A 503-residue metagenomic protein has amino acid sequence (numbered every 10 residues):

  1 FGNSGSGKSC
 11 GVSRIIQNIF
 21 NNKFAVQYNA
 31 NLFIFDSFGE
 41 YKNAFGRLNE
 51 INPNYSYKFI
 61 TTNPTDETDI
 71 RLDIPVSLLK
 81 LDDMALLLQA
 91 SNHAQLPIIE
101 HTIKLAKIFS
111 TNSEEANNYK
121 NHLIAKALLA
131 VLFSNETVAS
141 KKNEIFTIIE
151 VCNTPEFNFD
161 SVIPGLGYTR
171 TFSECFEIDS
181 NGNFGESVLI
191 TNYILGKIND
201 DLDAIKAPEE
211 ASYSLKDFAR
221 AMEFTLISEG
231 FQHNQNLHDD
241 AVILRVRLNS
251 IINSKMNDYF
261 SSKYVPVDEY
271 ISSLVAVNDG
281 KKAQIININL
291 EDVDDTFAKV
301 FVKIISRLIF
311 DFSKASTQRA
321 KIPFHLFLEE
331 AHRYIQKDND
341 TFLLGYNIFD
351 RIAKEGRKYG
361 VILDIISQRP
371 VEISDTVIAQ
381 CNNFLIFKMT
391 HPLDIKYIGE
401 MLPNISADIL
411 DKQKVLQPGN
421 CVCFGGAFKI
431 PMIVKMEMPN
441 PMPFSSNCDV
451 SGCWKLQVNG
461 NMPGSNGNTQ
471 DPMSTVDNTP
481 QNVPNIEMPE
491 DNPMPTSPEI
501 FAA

Functional and structural regions predicted by a protein language model:
F1-N3, C10, I15, F24-A25 (+6 more regions): Basic- and hydrophobic-enriched, low-structure N-terminal and domain-boundary segments that flank ATP-binding catalytic
F1-P64, I74, D375, C423 (+3 more regions): Glycine-rich phosphate-binding loop of nucleotide-binding enzymes
K23, G39-N49, P75-R351: P-loop NTPase motor domains
N29-N31, A283-I285, K321-H325, Y359-D364: Loop/turn-to-beta-strand initiation segments
Y41-F45, E67-D69, L96, N112 (+4 more regions): Switch/connector loops and helix/strand junctions flanking conserved nucleotide-binding motifs in nucleotide-processing
A90, L344-G345, D350-E437: Conserved ATP-driven motor cores of ASCE-family P-loop NTPases powering translocation/secretion/packaging/pilus
P418-A503: Conserved P-loop NTPase motor module
